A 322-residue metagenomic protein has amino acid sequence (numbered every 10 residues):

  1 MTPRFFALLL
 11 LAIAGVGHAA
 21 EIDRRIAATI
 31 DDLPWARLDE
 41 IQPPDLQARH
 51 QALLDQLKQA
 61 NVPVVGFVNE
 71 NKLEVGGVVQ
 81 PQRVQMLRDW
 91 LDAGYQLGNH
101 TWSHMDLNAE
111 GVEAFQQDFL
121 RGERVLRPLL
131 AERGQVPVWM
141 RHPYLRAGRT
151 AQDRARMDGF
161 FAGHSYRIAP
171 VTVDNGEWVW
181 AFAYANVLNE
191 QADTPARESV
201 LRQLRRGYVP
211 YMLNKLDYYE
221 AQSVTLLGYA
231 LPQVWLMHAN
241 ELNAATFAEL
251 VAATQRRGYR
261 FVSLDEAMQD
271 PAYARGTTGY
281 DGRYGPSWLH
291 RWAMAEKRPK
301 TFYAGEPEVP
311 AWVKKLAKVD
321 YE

Functional and structural regions predicted by a protein language model:
M1-F6: Bacterial N-terminal signal peptides that target proteins for export
L10-A19: Hydrophobic h-region of N-terminal signal peptides that target proteins for export in Gram-negative bacteria
A20-Y144, W235-L236, A253, A267: Active-site beta->alpha N-cap acidic-glycine motif
E40-I41, V79, M105-A131, A151-H164 (+2 more regions): Alpha-helical scaffold elements lining the catalytic groove of polysaccharide deacetylases
N61-V64, P170, T225-Y229, M237-E322: C-terminal domain-boundary segment and adjacent tail
F67, R149-Q152: Active-site-proximal segments of metal-dependent phosphoesterases and phosphodiesterases across multiple
A93-G94, A162-R167: Glycine-enriched alpha-helix->loop->beta-strand junction motifs that scaffold or abut catalytic
Y95-H100, A169-G176: Aromatic- and acid-rich polysaccharide-binding/catalytic face of secreted or lumenal carbohydrate-active enzymes
